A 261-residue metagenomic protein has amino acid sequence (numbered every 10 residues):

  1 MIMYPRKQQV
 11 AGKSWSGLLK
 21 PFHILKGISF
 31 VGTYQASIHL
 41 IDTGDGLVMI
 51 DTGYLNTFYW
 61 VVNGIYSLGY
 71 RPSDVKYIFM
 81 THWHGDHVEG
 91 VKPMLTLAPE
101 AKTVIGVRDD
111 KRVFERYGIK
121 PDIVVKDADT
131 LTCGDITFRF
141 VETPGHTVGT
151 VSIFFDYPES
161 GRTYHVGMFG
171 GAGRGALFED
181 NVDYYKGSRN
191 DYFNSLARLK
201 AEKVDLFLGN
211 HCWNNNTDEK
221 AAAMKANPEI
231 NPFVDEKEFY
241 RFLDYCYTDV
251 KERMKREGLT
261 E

Functional and structural regions predicted by a protein language model:
Y4-P5, A11-G17, T52-L55, R116 (+1 more regions): Acidic/histidine-rich helix-loop elements that form or flank divalent-metal/phosphate-binding sites at the catalytic
S14-L68, S152-R174: Conserved beta-strand hairpin/beta-sheet module of binuclear metal-dependent hydrolase folds, prominently
G27, I41, D51, H82 (+6 more regions): Divalent metal-coordination and catalytic microenvironments
I28, N56-Y59, Y66-T130, F239-F242: Active-site HxH/HxHxD metal-binding segment of metal-dependent hydrolases
F30, D45, Y54-L55, G85 (+3 more regions): Short, glycine/acidic-enriched loop or turn micro-motifs at the edges of active sites
G46, S73-K76, P99-K102, I136-T137 (+2 more regions): Loop/turn elements at helix/coil->beta-strand transitions in domains of secreted/extracellular proteins
Y54-N56, T130-T132, T137-R241: Metallo-beta-lactamase
E236-E261: C-terminal regulatory/interaction regions
